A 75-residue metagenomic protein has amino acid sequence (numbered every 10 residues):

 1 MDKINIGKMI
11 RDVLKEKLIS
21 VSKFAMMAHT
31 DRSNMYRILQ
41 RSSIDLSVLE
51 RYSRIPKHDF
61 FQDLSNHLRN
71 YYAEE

Functional and structural regions predicted by a protein language model:
K3, D12, K17-L18, R37 (+1 more regions): Short, charged recognition helix plus adjacent turn of helix-turn-helix-like nucleic-acid-binding domains
K8, I19-S20, I44-S47: Residue-level signal for the short linker/turn that defines the boundary of a DNA-recognition helix
K8-M9, N34, R51: Pre-recognition alpha-helix immediately N-terminal to the DNA-recognition helix within helix-turn-helix or winged-helix
L14, A25, S53: The alpha-helix within a helix-turn-helix
K17-Y36: Short alpha-helical DNA-recognition segment
S33, I44, Y71-Y72: Short Asp/Glu-rich motifs
S47-D63: DNA major-groove recognition helix of helix-turn-helix/homeodomain DNA-binding modules
